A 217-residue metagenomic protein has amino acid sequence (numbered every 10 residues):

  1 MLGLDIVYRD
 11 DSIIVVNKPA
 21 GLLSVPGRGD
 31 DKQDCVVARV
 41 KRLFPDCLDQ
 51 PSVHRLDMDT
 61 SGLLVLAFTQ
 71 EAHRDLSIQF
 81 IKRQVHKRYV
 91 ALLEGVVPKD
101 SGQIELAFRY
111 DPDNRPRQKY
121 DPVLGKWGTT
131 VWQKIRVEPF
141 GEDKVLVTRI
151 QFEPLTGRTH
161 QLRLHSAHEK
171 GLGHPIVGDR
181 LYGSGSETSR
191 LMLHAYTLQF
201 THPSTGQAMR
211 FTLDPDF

Functional and structural regions predicted by a protein language model:
M1-F217: RNA pseudouridine synthases
